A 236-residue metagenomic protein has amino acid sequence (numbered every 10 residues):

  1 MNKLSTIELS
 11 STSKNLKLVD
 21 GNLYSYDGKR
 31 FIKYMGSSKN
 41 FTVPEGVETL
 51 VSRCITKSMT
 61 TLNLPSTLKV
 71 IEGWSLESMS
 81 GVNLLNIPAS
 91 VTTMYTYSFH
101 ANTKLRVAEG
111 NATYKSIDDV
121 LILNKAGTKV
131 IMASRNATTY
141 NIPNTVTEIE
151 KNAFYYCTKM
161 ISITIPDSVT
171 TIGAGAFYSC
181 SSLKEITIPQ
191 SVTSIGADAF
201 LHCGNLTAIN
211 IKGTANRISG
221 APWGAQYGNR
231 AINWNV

Functional and structural regions predicted by a protein language model:
N2-N22, K29, K33-T49, K57-V70 (+8 more regions): Structural signature of tandem-repeat unit edges
N22-L23, G224: Short secondary-structure boundary/capping segments
F99, P222-A225: N-terminal module detector in large eukaryotic regulators
G173-A176, G196-A199, P222: N-terminal regions of proteins, emphasizing targeting and processing segments when present
